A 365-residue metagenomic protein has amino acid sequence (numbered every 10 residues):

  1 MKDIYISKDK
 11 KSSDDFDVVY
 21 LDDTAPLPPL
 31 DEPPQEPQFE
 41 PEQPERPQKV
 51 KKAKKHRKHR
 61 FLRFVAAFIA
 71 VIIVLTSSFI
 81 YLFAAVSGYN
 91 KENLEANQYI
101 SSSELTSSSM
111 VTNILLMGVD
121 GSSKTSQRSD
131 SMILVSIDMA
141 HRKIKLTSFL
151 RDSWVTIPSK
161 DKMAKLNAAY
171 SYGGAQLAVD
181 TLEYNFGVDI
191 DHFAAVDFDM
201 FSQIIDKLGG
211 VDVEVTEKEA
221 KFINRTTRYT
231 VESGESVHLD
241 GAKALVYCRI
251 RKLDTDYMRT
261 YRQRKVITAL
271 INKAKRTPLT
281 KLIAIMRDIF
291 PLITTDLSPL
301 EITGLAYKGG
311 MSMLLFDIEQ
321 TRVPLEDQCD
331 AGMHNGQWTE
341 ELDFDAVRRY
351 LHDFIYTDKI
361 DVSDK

Functional and structural regions predicted by a protein language model:
K2-K365: Non-catalytic, solvent-exposed segments at the cell envelope interface
